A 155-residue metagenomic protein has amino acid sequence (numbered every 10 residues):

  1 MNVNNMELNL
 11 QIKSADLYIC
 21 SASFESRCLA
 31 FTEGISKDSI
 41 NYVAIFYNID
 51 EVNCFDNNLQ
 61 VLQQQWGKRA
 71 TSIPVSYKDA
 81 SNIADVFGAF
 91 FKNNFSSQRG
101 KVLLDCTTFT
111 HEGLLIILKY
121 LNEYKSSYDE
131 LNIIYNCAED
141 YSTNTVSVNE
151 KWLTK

Functional and structural regions predicted by a protein language model:
M1-K101, H111-K155: Long, low-complexity, Lys/Arg-enriched
L104: Residue(s) in the substrate-gating loop at a strand-loop-helix junction that position the organic substrate next
T107: Interfaces and regulatory segments of ATP-dependent nucleotide/adenylate/phosphodiester-chemistry enzymes
